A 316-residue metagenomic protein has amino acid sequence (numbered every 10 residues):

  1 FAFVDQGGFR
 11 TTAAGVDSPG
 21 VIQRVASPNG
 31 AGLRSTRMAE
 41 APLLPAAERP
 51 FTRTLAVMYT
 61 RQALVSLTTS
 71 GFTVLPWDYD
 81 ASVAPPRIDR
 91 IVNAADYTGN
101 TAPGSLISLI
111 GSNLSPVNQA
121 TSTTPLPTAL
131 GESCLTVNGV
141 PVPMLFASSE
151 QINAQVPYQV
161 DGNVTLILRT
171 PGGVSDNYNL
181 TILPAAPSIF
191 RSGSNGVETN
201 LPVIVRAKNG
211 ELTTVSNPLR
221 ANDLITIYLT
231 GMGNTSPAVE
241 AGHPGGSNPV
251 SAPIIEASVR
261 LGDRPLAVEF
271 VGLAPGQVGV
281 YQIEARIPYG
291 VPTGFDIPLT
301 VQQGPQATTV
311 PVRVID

Functional and structural regions predicted by a protein language model:
F1-D5, R10-G15, V21, Q62-L67: Short beta-strand elements that form the blades of beta-propeller/WD-repeat-like and other beta-sheet-rich scaffold
D5-Q6, M58, T68-T69, T123-T124: Short, structured coil/turn linkers that connect adjacent secondary-structure elements
G7-T11, S18-P19, S70-T73, P116 (+1 more regions): Short glycine/acidic-enriched loop and turn motifs that connect beta-strands
V16, R49, M58-Y59, S66-T68 (+4 more regions): Residue-level signal for WD-repeat beta-propeller blades
V16-S35, L75-S82: Short loop/turn segments immediately following beta-strands, especially the blade-tip and inter-blade linker loops
N29-E48: Surface-exposed loop and turn segments in beta-propeller and other repeat-based domains that flank or scaffold
L44-V83: Blade-level signature of beta-propeller repeat domains, shared across WD40, Kelch, NHL, RCC1 and BNR/Asp-box propellers
D78-D316: A sequence-level detector for low-complexity, Ser/Thr- and acidic-rich stretches
